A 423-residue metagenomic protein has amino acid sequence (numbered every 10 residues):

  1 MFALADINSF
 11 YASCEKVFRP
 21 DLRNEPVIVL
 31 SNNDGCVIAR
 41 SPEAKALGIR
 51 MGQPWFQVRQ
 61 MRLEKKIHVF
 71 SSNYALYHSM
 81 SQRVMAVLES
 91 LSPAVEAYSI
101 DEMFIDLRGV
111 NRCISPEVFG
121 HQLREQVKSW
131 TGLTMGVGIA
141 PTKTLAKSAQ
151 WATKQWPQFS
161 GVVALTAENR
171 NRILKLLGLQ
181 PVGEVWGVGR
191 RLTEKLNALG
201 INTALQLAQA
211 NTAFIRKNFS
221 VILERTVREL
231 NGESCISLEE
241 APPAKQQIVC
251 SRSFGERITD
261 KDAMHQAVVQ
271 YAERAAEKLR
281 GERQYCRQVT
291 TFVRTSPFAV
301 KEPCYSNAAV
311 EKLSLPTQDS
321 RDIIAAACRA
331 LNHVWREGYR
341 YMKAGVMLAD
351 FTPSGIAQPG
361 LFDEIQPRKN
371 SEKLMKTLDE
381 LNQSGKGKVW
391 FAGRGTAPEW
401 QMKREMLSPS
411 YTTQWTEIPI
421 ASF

Functional and structural regions predicted by a protein language model:
M1-R228, S237, I365-F423: Gly/Gly-Pro- and Ser/Thr-rich, intrinsically disordered tail segments characteristic of DNA damage-repair and tolerance
F10, N33-C36, S296-A299, F351-G355: Short, charged/polar surface micro-motifs in flexible loops or helix N-caps
E25, M135, R287-V289, A344: Change "...and in nucleic-acid phosphodiester-cleaving endonucleases..." to "...and in nucleic-acid processing enzymes
Y98-E102, A140-K143, Q284-Q288, Y339-K343: Short Gly/Ser/Thr- and Asp/Glu-enriched loop/turn motifs at secondary-structure junctions
M103-G109, A308-S314, Q358-D363: Short, hydrophobic beta-strand segments
N111-I114, W156, V300, T352-P359: Short, charged/polar, Gly/Pro-enriched secondary-structure boundary elements
E184, E194-R340, I356: DNA-contacting surface of Y-family translesion DNA polymerases
D322, C328-S384, V389: C-terminal hydrophobic structural anchor segments that stabilize assembly/packing rather than catalytic chemistry
